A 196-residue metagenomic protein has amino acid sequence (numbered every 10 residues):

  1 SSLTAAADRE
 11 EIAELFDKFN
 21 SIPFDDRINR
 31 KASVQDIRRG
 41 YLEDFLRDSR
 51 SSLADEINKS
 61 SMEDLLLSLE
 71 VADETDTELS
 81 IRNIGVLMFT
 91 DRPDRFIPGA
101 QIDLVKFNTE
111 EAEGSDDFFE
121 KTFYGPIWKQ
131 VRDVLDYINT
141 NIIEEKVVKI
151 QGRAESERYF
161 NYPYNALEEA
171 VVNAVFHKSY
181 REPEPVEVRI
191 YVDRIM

Functional and structural regions predicted by a protein language model:
S2-E184, R189-M196: Active-site helix-to-loop segments that bind/position phosphate- or nucleotide-bearing substrates and donors across
